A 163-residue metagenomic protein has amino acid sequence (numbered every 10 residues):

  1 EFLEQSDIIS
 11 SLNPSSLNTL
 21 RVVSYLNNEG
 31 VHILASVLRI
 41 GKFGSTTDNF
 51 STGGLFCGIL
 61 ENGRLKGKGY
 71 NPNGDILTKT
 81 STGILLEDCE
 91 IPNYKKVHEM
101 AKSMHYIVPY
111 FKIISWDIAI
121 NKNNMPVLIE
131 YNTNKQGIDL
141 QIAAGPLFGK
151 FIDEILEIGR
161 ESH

Functional and structural regions predicted by a protein language model:
E1-G69: Phosphate-binding site of ATP-dependent enzymes
E1-L3, N13-L17, A35-S36, N93-E99 (+2 more regions): A short linear-motif detector with a strong N-terminal bias
K42-L55, C89-H98, F111: Domain-length functional cores that host ligand/cofactor binding and catalytic or interaction surfaces in mature
N73-G74: Acidic, metal/cofactor-coordinating or nucleic-acid-engaging core segments within structured domains
L77-K96, K102, Y106-F111, I120-H163: C-terminal active-site "lid" helix and adjoining low-complexity regulatory extension at the edge of ATP-using catalytic
S115: Flexible, glycine/charged-enriched surface loops at secondary-structure junctions
